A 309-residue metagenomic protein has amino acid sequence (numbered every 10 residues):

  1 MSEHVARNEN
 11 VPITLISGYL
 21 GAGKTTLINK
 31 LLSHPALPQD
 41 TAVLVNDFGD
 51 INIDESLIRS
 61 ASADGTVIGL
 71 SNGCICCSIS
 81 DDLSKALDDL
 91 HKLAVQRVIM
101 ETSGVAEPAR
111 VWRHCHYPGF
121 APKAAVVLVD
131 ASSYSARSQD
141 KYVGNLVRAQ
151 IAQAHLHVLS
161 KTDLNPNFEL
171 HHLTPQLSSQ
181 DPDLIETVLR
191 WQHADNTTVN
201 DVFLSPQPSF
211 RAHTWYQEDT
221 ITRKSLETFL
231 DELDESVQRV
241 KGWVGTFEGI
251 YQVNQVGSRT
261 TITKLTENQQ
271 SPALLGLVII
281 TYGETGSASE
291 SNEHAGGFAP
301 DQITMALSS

Functional and structural regions predicted by a protein language model:
S2-H4, V147-G276, Y282-G286, N292-S309: C-terminal accessory "lid"/substrate-recognition subdomains
S2-S17, A22-Q139, N145: Nucleotide-state-sensitive switch-loop elements of NTP-binding domains
A136-Y142, H157, L164: P-loop NTPase catalytic nucleotide-binding module
